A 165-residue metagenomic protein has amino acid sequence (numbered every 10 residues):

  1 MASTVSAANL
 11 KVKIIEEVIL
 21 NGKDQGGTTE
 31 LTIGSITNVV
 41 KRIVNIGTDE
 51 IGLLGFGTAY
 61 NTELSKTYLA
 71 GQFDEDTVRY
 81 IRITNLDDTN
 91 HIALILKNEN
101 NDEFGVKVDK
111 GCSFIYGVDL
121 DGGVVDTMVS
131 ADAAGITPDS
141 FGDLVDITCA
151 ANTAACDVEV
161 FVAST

Functional and structural regions predicted by a protein language model:
A2-T165: Surface-exposed, low-hydrophobicity beta-strand/loop segments enriched in small/polar/acidic residues
